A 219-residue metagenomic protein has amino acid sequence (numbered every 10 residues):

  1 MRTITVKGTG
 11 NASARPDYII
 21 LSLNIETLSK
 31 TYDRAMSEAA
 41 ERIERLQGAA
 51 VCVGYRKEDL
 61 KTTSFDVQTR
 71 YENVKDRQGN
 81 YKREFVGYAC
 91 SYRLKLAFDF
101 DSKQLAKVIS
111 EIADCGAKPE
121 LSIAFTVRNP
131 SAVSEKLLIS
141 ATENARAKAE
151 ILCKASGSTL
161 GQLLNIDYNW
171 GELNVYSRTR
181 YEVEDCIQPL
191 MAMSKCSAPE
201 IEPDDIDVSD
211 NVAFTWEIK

Functional and structural regions predicted by a protein language model:
M1-K219: Short, charge-dense linear interaction motifs
